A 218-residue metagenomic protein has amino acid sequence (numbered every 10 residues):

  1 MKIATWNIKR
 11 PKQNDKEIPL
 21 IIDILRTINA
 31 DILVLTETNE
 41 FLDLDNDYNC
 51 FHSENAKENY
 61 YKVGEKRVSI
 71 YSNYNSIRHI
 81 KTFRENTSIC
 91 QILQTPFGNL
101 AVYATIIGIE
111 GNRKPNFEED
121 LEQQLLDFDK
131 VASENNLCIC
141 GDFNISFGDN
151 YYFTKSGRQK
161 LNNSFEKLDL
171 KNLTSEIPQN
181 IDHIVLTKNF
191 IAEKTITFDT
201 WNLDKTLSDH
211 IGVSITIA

Functional and structural regions predicted by a protein language model:
M1-D47, Y60, E65, Q179: N-terminal, active-site-proximal structural segment of metallo-dependent hydrolase catalytic domains
M1-P11, G98-G111: Active-site-proximal beta-strand elements of phosphoester/diester hydrolases
I8, T38, I107, F143 (+1 more regions): Active-site metal-binding loops of divalent metal-dependent hydrolases
T38-G108, F198: Structured beta-strand-rich core segments of catalytic domains in phosphoester-bond hydrolases
I80, T105-L121, F147-Y152: Surface-exposed cleft-lining segments at the edges of enzyme active sites
K81-F83, I145-A218: Metal-dependent phosphoester-hydrolase catalytic domains
K114-N135: A long, amphipathic alpha-helix that forms part of the scaffold/cap immediately adjacent to metal-dependent active
N135-D149: Acidic/histidine-rich, metal-coordinating catalytic segments
